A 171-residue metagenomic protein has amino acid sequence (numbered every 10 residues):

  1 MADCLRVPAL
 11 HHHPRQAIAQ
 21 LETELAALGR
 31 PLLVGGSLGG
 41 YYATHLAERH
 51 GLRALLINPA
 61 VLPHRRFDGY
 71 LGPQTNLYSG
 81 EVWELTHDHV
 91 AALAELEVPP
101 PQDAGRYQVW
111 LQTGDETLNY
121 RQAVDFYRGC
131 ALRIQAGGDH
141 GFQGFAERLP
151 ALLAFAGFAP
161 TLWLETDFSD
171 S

Functional and structural regions predicted by a protein language model:
M1-A27: Active-site catalytic motif of lipid deacylating hydrolases and related acyltransferases
A9, V34-G35, L111: Small/polar loops that bind or transfer phosphate-bearing groups
A27-L28, G129: Structured helix-beta-strand junction loops
P31-L33, Y107: Generic beta-sheet signal
V34-A43: Gly/Ala-rich beta-loop-alpha elbow adjacent to hydrolase catalytic centers
L46-H50: Aromatic pocket-lining residues of Rossmann-like dinucleotide-binding sites
R53-F168: The alpha/beta-hydrolase serine catalytic core
